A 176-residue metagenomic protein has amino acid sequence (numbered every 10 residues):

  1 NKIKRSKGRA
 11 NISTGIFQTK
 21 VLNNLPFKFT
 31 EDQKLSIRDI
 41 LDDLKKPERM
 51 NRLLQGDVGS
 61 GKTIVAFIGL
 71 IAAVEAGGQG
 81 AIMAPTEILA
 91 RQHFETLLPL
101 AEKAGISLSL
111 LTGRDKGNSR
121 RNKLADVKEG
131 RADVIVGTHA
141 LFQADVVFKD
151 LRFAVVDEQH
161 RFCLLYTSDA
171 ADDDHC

Functional and structural regions predicted by a protein language model:
N1-S60, I64-A81: Pre-Walker A segment
G80-T96: Conserved Walker A/P-loop ATP-binding site and its immediately adjacent core in helicase/helicase-like ATPase domains
R91-K116: Conserved helix-turn-beta segment of the N-terminal RecA-like "Helicase ATP-binding" lobe in SF1/SF2 helicases
L110-R121, T138-Q143: Conserved helicase motor
G117-V134: Conserved motor-coupling elements within RecA-like helicase/translocase cores
G137-F148, L164: Conserved RecA-like ASCE ATPase "motif II neighborhood" in helicase/translocase motors
D157-E158: Walker B catalytic acidic pair
Y166-D174: Conserved small/polar residues in nucleotide/adenosyl-binding loops
